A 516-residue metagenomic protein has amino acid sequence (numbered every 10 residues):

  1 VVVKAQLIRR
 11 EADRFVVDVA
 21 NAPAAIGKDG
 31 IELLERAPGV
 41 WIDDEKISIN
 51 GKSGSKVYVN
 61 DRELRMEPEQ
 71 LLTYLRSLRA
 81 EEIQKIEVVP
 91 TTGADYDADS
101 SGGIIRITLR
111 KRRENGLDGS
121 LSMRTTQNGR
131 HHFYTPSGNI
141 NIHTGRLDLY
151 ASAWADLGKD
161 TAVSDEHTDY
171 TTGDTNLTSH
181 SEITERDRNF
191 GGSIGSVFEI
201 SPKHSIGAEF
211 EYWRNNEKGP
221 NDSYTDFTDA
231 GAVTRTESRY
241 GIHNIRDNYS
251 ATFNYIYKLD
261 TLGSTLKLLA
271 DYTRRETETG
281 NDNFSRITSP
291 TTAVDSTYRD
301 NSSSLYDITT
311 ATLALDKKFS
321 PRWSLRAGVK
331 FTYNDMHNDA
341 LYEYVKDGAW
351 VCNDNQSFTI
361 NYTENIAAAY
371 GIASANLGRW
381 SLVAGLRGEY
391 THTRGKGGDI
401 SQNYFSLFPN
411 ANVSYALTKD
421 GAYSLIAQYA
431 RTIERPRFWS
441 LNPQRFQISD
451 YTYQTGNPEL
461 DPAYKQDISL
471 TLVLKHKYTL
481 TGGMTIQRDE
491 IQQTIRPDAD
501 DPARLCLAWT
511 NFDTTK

Functional and structural regions predicted by a protein language model:
V1-P23, I42-D44, N50-G54, V89-T91 (+1 more regions): Short, acidic, small-residue-rich periplasmic hinge/interaction motif at the N-terminus of Gram-negative outer-membrane
V1-Q6, G30-L33, L71-Y74, V88 (+2 more regions): N-terminal periplasmic accessory domains that precede and gate Gram-negative outer-membrane beta-barrel machines
F15, N21, N115-N139: Short strand-turn segments of transmembrane beta-barrel domains in outer membranes, especially the first one or two
I31-E67: Extracytoplasmic beta-strand/coil segments of soluble accessory domains associated with Gram-negative outer-membrane
E63-P90: Short acidic/polar hinge/loop motifs at secondary-structure boundaries that mediate gating or recognition
H131-V163, D174-N221, D247-A251, Y257 (+1 more regions): Transmembrane beta-barrel wall of Gram-negative outer-membrane proteins
G191-N215, I242-G398, A416-K419, Y478-T481 (+1 more regions): Face-selective signature of the C-terminal outer-membrane beta-barrel domain
F358-N365, I433-R488, L505-K516: Outer-membrane beta-barrel signature, preferentially recognizing the C-terminal barrel domain of Gram-negative
